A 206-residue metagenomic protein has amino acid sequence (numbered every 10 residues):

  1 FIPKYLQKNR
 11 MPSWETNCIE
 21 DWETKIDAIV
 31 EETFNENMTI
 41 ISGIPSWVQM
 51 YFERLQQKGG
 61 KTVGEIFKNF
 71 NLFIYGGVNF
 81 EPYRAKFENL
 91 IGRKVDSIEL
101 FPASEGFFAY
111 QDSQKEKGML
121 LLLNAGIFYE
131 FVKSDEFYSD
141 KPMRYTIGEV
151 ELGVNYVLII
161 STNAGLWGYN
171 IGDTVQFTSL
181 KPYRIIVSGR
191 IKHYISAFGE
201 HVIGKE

Functional and structural regions predicted by a protein language model:
F1-E206: Active-site glycine/GP-rich loop and adjacent strand/helix microenvironment that borders small-molecule binding pockets
